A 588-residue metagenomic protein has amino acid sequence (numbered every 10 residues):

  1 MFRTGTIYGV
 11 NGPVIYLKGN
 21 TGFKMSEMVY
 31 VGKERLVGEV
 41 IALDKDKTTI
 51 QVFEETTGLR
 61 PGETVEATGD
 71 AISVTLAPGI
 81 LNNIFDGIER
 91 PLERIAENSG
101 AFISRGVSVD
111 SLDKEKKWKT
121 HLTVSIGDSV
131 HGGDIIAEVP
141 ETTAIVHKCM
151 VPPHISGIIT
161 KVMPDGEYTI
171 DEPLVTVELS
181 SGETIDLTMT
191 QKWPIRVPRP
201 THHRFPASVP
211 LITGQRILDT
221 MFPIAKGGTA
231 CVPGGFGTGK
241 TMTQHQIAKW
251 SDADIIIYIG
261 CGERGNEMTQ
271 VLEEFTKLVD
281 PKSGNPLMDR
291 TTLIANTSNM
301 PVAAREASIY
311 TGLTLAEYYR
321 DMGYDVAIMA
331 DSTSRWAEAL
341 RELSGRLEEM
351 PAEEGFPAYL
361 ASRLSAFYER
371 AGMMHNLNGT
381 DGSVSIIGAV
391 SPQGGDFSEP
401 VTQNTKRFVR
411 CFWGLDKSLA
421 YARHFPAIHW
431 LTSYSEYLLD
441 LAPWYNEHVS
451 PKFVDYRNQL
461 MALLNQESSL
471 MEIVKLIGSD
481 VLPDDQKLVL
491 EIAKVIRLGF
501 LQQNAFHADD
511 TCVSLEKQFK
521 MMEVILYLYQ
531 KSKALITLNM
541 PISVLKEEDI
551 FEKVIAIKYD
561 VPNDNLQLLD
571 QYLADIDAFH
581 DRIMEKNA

Functional and structural regions predicted by a protein language model:
M1-A96, G100-S104: N-terminal accessory targeting/assembly segments
Y8-I15, L43-Q51, V109-H121, P152-I159 (+1 more regions): Short, structured beta-strand/loop micro-motifs enriched in basic residues and often containing a Trp
N20, E34, D70-A71, E89 (+5 more regions): Short, surface-exposed secondary-structure boundary micro-motifs
A42-T48, P78-E89, I145-D165, I185-R199: Short, compositionally biased
V52, T57, K119-S129, I159-E167: Short histidine-centered loop motifs in beta-beta connectors
E97-P152, T169-G228, T243-Q246, P281-M300 (+1 more regions): P-loop NTPase nucleotide-binding/switch module
T220-M221, G227-K553: P-loop NTPase catalytic core
I536-A588: C-terminal amphipathic alpha-helical interaction region
